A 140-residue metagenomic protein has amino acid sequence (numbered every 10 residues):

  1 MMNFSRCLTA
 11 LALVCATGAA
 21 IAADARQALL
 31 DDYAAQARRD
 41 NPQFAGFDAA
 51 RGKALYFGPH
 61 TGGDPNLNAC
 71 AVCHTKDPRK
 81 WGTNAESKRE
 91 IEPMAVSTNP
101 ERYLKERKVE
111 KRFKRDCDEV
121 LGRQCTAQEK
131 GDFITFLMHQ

Functional and structural regions predicted by a protein language model:
M2-K53, S97-K111, R115-G131, F136-Q140: Post-cleavage N-terminal segment of exported redox proteins
A54-G58: N-terminal post-signal-peptidase region of extra-cytosolic proteins
P59-G63: Short coil/turn linking the two alpha-helices of tandem helical-hairpin repeats
P65-D77, F133: The canonical Cys-X-X-Cys-His
N66-N68, A85, Q128: Residue-level detector of alpha-helical recognition elements and their boundaries
D77-G82, L104: Feature detects amphipathic, helix-rich regulatory segments
G82-R89: Short cysteine/histidine-rich zinc-coordinating motifs and their immediately flanking basic loops
R89-A95: Short, solvent-exposed, charged loop/turn and helix-capping segments that join or cap alpha-helices on peripheral
